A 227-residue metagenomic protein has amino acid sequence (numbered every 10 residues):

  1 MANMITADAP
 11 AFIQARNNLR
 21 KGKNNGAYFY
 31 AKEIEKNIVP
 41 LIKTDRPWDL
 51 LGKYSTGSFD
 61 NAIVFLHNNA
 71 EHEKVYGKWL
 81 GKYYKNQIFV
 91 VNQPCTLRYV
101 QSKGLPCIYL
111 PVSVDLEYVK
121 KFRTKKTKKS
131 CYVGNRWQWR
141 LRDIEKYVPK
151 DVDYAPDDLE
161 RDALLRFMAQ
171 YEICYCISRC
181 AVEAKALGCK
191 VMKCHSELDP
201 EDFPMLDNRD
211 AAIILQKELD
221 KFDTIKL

Functional and structural regions predicted by a protein language model:
M1-N61, I88, T96-G104, P149-Y154 (+2 more regions): N-terminal pre-catalytic "stem/leader" segment of glycosyltransferase-like enzymes
A15-P40, V114-R161: Conserved catalytic-core segment of nucleotide-activated headgroup transferases in glycan assembly
Y28-I38, H72-Y83, L141-R142, M168 (+1 more regions): Well-ordered, non-membrane alpha-helical segments in soluble/globular domains
D49-K74, K78, K82, Q87-V91: Active-site proximal beta-strand in glycosyltransferases
I88-R98, S102-K120: Donor nucleotide-sugar binding/catalytic pocket of nucleotide-sugar-dependent glycosyltransferases
R166-C176: Acidic donor-binding loop of glycosyltransferase active sites
A169-Y171, K185-C194: Conserved donor-binding/catalytic loop of nucleotide-activated donor transferases
R179-C180, L187: Conserved sugar-transfer catalytic core signal across GT-A, GT-B, and GT-C glycosyltransferases
